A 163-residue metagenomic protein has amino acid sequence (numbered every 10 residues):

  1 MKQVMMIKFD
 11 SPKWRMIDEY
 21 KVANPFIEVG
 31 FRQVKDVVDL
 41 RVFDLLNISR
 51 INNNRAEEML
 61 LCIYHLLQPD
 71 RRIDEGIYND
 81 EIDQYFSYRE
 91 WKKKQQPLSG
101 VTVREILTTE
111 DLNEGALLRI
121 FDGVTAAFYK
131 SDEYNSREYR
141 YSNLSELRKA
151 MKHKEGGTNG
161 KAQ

Functional and structural regions predicted by a protein language model:
M1-S136, R140-K154: Compact, charge-rich alpha-helical regulatory domains located at protein termini
